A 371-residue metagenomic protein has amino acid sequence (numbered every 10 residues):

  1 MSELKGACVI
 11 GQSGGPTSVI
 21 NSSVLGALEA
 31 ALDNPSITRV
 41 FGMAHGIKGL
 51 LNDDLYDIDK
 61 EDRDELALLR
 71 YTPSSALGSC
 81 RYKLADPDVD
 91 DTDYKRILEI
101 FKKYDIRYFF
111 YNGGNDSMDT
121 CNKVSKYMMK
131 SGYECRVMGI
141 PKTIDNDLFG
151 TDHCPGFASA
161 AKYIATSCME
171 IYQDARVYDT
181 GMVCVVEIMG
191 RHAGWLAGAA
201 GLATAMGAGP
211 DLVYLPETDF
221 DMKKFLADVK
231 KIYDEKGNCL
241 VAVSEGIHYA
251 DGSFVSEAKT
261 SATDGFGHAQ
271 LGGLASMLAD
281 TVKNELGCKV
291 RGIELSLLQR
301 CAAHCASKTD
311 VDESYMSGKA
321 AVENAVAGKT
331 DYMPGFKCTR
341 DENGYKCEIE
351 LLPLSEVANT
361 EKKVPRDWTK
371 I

Functional and structural regions predicted by a protein language model:
M1-S2, N52-R107, D116-S117, P155-A158 (+1 more regions): Glycine-rich oxoanion-binding loops at beta->alpha junctions
S2-D54: N-terminal phosphate-binding or glycine-rich loops at protein starts, especially the Walker A/P-loop of NTPases
L4-I10, L69-K83, K142-D152, D179-M182 (+1 more regions): Gly-rich Lys/Arg/Thr-decorated short loops/hinges at beta-loop-alpha junctions or inter-strand turns that position
S13-G15, M43-K48, R81-Y82, G114-N115 (+6 more regions): Short, ordered loop/turn segments at secondary-structure junctions
T17-A27, L50-L51, D93-K95, N115-K123 (+5 more regions): Short glycine/serine/threonine-rich phosphate/pyrophosphate-binding segments that cradle anionic phosphate groups
I100, Y108-G113, D119-E134, M138 (+1 more regions): Accessory alpha-helical/coil subdomains and C-terminal extensions that flank or cap enzyme catalytic cores
E257-I371: C-terminal non-catalytic interaction/assembly regions of soluble proteins
